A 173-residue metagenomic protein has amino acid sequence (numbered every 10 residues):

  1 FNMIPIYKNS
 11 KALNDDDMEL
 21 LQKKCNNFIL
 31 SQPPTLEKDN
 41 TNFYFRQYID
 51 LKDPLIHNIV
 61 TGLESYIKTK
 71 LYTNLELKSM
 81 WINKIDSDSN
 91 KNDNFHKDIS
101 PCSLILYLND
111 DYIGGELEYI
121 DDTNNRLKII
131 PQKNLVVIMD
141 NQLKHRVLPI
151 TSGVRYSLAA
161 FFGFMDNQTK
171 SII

Functional and structural regions predicted by a protein language model:
F1-N74, I85-D88: Non-heme Fe(II)/2-oxoglutarate
L71-I173: Catalytic core of non-heme Fe(II) oxygenases with the double-stranded beta-helix
